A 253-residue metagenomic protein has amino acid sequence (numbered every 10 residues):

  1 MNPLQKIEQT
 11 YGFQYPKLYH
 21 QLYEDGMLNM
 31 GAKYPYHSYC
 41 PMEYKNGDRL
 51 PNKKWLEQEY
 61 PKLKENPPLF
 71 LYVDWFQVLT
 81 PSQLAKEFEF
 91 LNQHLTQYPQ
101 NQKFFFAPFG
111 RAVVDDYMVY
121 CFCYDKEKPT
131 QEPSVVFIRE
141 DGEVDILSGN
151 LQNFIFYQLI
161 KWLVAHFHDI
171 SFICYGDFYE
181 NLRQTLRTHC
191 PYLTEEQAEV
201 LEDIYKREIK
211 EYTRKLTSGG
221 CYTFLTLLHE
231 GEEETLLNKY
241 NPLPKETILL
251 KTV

Functional and structural regions predicted by a protein language model:
M1-M118, K206-V253: A surface-exposed partner-binding patch
G110-V113, K126, R139-G142: Short, flexible loop/turn elements at secondary-structure junctions
M118-K126: Short, surface-exposed beta-strand/loop micro-motifs that present aromatic residues
P129: A short mid-domain helix/strand-loop element embedded in enzyme catalytic domains that forms or borders the active-site
P133-D169: Compact, glycine/acidic-enriched structural inserts
L182: Catalytic cores of nucleic-acid ligases and guanylyltransferases
T185-H189, E196-S218: Charged/polar low-complexity intrinsically disordered segments, enriched in acidic residues
